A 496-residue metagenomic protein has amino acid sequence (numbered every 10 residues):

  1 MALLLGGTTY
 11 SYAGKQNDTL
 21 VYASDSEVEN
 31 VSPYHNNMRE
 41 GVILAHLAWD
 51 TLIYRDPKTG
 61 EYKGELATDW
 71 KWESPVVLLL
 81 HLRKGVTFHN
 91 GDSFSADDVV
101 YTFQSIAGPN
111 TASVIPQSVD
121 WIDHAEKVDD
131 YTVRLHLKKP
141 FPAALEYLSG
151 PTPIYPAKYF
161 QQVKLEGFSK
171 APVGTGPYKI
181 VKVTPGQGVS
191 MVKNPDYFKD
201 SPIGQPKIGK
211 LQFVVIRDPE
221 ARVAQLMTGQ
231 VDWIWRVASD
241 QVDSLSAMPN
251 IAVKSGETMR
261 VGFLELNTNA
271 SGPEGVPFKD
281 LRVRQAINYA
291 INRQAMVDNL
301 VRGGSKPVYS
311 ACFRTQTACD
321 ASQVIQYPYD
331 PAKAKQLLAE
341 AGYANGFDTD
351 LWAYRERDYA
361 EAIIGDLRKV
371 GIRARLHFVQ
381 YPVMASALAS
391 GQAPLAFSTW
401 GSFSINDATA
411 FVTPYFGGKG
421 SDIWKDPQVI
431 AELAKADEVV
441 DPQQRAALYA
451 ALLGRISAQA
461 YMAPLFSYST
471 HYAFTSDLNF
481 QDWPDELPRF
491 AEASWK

Functional and structural regions predicted by a protein language model:
D18-L20, T184, G188, K193 (+4 more regions): Detector for C-terminal structural segments
A23-S74, Q104, V173: N-terminal lobe/hinge region of extracytoplasmic solute-binding protein
D56-P57, E61, S149-P206, K210-Q212 (+2 more regions): Gly/Pro-rich hinge or "lid" segments in bacterial periplasmic/extracellular proteins
T68-A112, V128, R134-H136, Q225 (+1 more regions): Aromatic- and charge-enriched surface segment that lines or borders ligand/interaction sites
K71, P116-Y159, K182-T184: Surface-exposed binding/hinge segments that line and control ligand-binding clefts or catalytic entry sites
S95-T102, D130-H136, G176-P177, Q205-K210 (+4 more regions): Alpha-helical secondary-structure segments
Y178-K179, P273-E274, S305-E340, D358: Structural transition elements
D196-S244, R373-R375: Ligand-site clamp/hinge motif
